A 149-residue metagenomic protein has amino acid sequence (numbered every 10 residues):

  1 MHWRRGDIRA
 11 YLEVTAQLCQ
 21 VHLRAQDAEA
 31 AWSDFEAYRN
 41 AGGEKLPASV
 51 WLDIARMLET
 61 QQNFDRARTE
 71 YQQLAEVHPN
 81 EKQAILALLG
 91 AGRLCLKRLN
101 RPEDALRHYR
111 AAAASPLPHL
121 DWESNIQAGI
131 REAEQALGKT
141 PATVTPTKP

Functional and structural regions predicted by a protein language model:
H2-A10, A25, N40-A48, A75-A84 (+1 more regions): Short solvent-exposed coil/turn linkers within tandem alpha-helical repeat scaffolds
R4, I8, Q135-P149: Intrinsically disordered, low-complexity, charge-biased linker/tail regions
G6, Q26, Q62, L99-N100: Residue-level detector of the short coil/turn that links helix A to helix B within each tetratricopeptide repeat
Q17, D53, G90, A128-G129 (+1 more regions): "A position-specific structural signal for the A-helix of alpha-solenoid helical repeats
L23, E59, R93-K97, Q135: Specific register positions within alpha-helical solenoid repeats of the TPR/Sel1-like families, i.e., one
L96, P102-L120, Q127-R131: TPR/TPR-like (Sel1-like) alpha-helical repeat modules
